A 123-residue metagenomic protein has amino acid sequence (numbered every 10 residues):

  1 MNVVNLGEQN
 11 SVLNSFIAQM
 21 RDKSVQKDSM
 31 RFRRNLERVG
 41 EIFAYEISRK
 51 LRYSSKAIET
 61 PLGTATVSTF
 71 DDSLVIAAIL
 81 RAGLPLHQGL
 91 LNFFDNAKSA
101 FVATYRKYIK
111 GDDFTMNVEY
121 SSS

Functional and structural regions predicted by a protein language model:
M1-S123: PRPP-associated nucleotide enzymes
